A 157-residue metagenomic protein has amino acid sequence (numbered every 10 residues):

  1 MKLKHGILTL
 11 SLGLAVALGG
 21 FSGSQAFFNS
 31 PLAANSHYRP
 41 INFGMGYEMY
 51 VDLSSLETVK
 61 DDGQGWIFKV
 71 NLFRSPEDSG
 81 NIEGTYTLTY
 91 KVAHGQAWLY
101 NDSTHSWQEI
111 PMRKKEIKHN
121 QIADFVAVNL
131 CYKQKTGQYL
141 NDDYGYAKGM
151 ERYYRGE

Functional and structural regions predicted by a protein language model:
M1-L10: Bacterial N-terminal signal peptides that target proteins for export
I7, G20-G23: Alpha-helical hydrophobic membrane-insertion segments
S11-G19: Bacterial N-terminal signal peptides
S24-T85, K91-E157: N-terminal secretory-pathway/extracellular module detecting exported/lumenal segments and adjacent signal-anchor/first
